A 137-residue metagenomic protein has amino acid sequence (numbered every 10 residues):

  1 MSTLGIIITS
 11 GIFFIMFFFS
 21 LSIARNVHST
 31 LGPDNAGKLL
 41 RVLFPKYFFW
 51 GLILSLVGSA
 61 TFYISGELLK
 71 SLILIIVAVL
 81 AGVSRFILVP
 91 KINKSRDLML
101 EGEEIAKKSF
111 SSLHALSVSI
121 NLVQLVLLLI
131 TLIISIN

Functional and structural regions predicted by a protein language model:
M1-N137: Polytopic transmembrane helical bundles with strong interfacial aromatic enrichment
